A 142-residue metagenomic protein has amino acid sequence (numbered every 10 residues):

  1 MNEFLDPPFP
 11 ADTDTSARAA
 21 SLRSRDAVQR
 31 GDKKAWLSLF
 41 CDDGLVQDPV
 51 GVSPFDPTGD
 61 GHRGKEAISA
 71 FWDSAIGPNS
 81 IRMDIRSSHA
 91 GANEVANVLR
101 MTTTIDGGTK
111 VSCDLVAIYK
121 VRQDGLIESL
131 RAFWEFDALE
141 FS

Functional and structural regions predicted by a protein language model:
M1-D12, S69-S142: A beta-strand edge to alpha-helix "cap/lid" segment located at domain peripheries
M1-S38, D42, F141: Short, low-complexity N-terminal intrinsically disordered segments enriched in polar/charged residues
F9, S21, S53-D56, T103-T104: Residue-level detector of alpha-helix boundaries and kinks
D14, S24-R30, G61-R63, T109-K110 (+1 more regions): Alpha-helical interaction segments
S16-A17, R23, A27, P49 (+3 more regions): Hydrophobic alpha-helical segments, principally membrane-spanning helices and signal/leader peptides
K33-G91: A solvent-exposed, acidic/Ser-Thr-rich amphipathic alpha-helical stretch
